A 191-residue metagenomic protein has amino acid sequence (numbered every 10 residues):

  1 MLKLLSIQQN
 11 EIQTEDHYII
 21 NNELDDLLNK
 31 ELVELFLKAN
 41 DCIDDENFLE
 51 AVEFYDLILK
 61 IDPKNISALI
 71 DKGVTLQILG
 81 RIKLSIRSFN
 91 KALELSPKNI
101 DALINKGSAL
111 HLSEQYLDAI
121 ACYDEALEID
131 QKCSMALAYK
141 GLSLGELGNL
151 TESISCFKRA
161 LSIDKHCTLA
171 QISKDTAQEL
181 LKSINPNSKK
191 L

Functional and structural regions predicted by a protein language model:
L28-I61, S67, V74-I78: Alpha-helical segment of the N-proximal tetratricopeptide repeat
L32, I66-S67, I100-D101, S134-M135 (+1 more regions): Helix-start (N-cap) detector for alpha-helical repeat units in TPR-like alpha-solenoids, especially tetratricopeptide
I43, I70, Q77, I104 (+2 more regions): Position-specific recognition of the canonical hydrophobic site in helix A of tetratricopeptide repeat
L57-K60, N90-E94, D124-E128, L161-S162: Conserved structural position within tetratricopeptide repeats
